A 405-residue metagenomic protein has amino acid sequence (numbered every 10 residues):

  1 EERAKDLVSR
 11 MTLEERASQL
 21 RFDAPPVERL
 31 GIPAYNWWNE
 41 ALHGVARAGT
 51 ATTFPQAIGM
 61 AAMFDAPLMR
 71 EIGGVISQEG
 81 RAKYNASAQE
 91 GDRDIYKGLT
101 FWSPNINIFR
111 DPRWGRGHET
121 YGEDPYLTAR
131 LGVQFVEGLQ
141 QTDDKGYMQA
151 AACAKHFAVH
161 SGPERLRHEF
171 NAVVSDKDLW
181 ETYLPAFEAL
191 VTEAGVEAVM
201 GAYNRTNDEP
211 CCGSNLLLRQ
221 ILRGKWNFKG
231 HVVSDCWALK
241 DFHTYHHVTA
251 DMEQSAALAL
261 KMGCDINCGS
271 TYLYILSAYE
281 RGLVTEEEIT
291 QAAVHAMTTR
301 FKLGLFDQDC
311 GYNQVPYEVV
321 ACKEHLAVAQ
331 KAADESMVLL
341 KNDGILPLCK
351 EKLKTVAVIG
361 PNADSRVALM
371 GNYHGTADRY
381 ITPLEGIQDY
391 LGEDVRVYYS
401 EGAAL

Functional and structural regions predicted by a protein language model:
E1-L405: Glycoside hydrolase catalytic-domain context in secreted enzymes
